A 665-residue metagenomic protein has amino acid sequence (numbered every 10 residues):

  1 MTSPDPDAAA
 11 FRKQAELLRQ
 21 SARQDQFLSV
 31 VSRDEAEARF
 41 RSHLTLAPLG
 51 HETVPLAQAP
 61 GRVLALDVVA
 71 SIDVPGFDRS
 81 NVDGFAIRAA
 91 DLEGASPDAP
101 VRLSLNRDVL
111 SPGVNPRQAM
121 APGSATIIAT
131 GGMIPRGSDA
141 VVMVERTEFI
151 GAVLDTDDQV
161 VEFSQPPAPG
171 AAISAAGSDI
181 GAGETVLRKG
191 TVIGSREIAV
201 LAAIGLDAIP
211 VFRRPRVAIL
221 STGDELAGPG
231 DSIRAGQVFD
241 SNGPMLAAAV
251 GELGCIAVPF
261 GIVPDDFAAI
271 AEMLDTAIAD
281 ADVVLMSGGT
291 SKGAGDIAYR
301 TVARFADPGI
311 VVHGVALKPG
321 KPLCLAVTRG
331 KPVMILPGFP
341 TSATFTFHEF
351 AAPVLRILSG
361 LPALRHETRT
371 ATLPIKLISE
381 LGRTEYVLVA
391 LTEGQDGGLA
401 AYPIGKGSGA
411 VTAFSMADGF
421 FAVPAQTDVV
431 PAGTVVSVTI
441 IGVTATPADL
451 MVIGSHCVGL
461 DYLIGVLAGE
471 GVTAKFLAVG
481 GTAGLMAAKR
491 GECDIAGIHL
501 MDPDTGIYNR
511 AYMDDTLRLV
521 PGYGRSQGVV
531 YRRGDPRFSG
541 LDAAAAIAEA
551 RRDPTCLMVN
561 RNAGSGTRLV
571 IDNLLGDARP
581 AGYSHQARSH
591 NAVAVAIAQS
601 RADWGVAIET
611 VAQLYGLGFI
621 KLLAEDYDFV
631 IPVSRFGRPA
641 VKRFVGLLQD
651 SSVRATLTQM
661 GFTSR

Functional and structural regions predicted by a protein language model:
M1-S96, L103, I127, D139 (+3 more regions): Short, low-complexity N-terminal leaders and the immediately following helix N-cap/first helix
T2-D34, D207-L336, P340-T346, Y462-E470 (+6 more regions): Helix-rich terminal scaffold detector
R12-V31, D67, A86-P264, G394-K406 (+2 more regions): Short, glycine/charged-enriched hinge/interface segments at domain edges or termini
D34-E37, E52-A57, L66, R79 (+3 more regions): Flexible glycine/proline-rich
P447-H456, A543-R568: Short loop->beta-strand "edge-of-pocket" segments that line small-molecule binding or catalytic clefts across diverse
A468-A545: N-terminal segment of the mature folded domain
G497-M513, A594-L623: A ligand-binding cleft/hinge motif common to bilobed small-molecule-binding domains
L517-G528, L617-G646: Periplasmic-binding protein-like
